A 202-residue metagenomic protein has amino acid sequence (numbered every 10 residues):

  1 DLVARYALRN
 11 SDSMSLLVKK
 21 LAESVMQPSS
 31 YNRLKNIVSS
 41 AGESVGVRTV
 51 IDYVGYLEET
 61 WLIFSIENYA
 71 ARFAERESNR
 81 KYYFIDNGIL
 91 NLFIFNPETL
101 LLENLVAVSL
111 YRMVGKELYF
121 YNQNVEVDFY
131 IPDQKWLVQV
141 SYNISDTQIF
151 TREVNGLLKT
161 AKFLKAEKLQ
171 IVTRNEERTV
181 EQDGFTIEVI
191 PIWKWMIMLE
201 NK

Functional and structural regions predicted by a protein language model:
D1-L137: Accessory nucleic acid-recognition modules appended to NTPase machines
Y83, V138, Q170-V172, E188-I190: Hydrophobic/aromatic beta-strand patches that form the interior of the parallel beta-sheet core in alpha/beta enzyme
L110, D133, K168, I197-K202: Intrinsically disordered, low-complexity Ser/Thr/Pro/Gly-rich regulatory segments
L110-R112, T160-L164, K168-L169: Metal-dependent nuclease catalytic cores in nucleic-acid-processing enzymes, especially RNase H-like/related
N122, L164-D183: Nucleic-acid nuclease catalytic cores
Q134, V140-I149: Short beta-strand-loop-alpha-helix junction that forms the active-site gateway of nucleic-acid-processing nucleases
F150-F163: Short, charged, amphipathic alpha-helix that recurs within catalytic cores of restriction-modification and other
N175-K202: Domain-level recognition of nuclease-like catalytic cores that cleave nucleotide substrates
